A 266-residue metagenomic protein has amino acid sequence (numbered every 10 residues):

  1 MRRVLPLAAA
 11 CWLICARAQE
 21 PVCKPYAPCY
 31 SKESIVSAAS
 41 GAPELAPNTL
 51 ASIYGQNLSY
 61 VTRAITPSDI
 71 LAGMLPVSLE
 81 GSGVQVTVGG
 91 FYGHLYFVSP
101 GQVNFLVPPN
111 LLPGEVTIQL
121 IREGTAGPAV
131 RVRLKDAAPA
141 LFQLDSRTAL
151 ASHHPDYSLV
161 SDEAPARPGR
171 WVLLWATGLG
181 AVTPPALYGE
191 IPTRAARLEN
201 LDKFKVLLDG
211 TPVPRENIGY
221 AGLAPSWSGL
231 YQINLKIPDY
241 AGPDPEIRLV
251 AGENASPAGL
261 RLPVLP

Functional and structural regions predicted by a protein language model:
M1, A18-Q19: Initiator methionine at the very start of the polypeptide chain
R2-L7: Sec-dependent signal peptide recognition, specifically the positively charged N-region followed immediately by
A9-A18: Hydrophobic h-region of N-terminal signal peptides that target proteins for export in Gram-negative bacteria
Q19-P266: A sequence-level detector for low-complexity, Ser/Thr- and acidic-rich stretches
